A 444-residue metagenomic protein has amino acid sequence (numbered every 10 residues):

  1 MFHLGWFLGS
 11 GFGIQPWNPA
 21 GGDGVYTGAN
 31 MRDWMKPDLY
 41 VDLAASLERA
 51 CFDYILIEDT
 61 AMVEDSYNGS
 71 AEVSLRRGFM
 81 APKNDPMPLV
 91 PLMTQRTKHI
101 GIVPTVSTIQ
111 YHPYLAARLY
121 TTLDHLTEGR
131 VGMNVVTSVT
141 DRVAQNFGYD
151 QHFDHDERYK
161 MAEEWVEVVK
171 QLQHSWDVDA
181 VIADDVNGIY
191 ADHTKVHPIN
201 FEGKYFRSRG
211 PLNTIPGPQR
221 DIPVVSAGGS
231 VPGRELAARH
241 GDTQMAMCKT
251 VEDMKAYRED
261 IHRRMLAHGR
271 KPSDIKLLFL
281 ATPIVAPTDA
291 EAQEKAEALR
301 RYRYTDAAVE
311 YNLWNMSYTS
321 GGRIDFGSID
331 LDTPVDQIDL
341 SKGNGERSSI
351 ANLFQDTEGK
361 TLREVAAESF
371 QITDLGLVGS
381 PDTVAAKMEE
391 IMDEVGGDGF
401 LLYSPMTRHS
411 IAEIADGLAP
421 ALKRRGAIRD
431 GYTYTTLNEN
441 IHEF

Functional and structural regions predicted by a protein language model:
M1-P19, G28, D156-Q219, E252-E259 (+2 more regions): An alpha-helical appendage that flanks or caps ligand/catalytic pockets
M1-R96, Q219-I222, H442-F444: N-terminal beta1-alpha1-beta2 module of alpha/beta enzyme domains
F2-W6, I55-I57, I100-V106, G129-V135 (+4 more regions): Hydrophobic faces of well-ordered beta-strands that scaffold small-molecule active sites in alpha/beta enzyme cores
L4, L47, C51, M93 (+8 more regions): Conserved, mostly hydrophobic/aromatic
W17-D38, T105-Y114, D150-H152, P218-V231 (+2 more regions): Active-site mouth loops of central-metabolism enzymes
E48-R49, P91-K98, D124-R130, L266-P272 (+1 more regions): Acidic (Asp/Glu)-rich catalytic clusters
M62-V63, P82-D85, L92-T105, P223-S226 (+7 more regions): Catalytic cores of nucleotide-enabled group-transfer and carboxylate-activating enzymes in metabolic and assembly-line
R96-F147, F153, M161-W165: Hydrophobic or amphipathic alpha-helical targeting/insertion segments
